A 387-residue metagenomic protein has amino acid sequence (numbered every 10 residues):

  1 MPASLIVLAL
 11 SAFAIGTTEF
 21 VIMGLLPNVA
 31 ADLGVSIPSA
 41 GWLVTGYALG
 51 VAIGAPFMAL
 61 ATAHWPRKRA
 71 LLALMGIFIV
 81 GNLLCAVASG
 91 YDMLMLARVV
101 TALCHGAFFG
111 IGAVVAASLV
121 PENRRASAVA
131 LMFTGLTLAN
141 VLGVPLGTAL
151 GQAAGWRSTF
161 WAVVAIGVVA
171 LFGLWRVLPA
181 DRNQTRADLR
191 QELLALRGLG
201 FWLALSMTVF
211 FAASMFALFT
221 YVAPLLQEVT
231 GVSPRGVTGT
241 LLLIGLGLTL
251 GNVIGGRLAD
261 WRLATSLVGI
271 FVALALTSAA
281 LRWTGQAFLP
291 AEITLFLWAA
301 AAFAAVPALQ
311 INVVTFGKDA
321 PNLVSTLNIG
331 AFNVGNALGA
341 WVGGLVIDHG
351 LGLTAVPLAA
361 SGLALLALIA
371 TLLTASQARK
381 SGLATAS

Functional and structural regions predicted by a protein language model:
I6, I77-L84, D92-T101, L289-L297: Paired small-residue
G34, P66, V87-M93, G231 (+1 more regions): Helix-breaking motifs and short loop linkers at transmembrane-helix boundaries and internal kinks in secondary membrane
I53-D92: Conserved MFS/SLC helix-loop-helix module at the cytosolic interface between two early adjacent transmembrane helices
A55-R67, G251-L263, I347-D348: Helix-to-loop junctions at the C-terminal end of transmembrane segments in multipass secondary transporters
A97-G135: Cytoplasmic helix-loop-helix junction between adjacent transmembrane helices in 12-TM secondary transporters
F108-V120, A304-G317: Intracellular juxtamembrane helix-capping segments at the cytosolic ends of symmetry-related transmembrane helices
V164-Q184, A370-T374: C-terminal membrane-cytosol helix-exit motif in multi-pass small-molecule transporters
T265-L309: C-terminal transmembrane helical hairpin of 12-TM major facilitator-type secondary transporters
